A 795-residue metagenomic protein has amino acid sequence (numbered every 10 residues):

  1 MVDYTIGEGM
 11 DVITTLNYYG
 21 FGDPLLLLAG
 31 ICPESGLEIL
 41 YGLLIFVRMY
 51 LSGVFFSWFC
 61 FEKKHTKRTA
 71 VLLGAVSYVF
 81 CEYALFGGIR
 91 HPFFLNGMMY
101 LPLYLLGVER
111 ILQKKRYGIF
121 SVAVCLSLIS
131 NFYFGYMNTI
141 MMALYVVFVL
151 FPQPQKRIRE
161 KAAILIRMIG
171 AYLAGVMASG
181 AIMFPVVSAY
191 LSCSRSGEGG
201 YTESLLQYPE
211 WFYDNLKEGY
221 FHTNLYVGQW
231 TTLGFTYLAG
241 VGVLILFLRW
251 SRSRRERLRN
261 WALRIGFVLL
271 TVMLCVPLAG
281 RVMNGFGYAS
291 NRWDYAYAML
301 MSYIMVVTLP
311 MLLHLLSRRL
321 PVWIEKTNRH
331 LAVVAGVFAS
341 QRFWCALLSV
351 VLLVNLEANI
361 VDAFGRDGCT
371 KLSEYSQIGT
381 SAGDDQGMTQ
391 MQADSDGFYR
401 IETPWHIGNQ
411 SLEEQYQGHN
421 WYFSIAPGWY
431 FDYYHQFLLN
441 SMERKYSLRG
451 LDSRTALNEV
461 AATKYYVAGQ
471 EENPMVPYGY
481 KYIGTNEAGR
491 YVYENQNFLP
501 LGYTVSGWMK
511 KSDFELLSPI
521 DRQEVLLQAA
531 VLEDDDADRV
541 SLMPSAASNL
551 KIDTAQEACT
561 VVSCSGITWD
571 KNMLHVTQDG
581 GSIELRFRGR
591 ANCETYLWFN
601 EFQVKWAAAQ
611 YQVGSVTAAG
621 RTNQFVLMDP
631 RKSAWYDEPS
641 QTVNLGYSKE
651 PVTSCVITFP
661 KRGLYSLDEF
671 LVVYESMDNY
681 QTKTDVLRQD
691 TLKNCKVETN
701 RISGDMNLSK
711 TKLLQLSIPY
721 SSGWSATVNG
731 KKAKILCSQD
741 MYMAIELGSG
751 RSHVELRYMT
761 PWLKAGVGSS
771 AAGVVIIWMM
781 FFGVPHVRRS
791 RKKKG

Functional and structural regions predicted by a protein language model:
M1-G53, V76-M99, M137, Y190-R195 (+4 more regions): Membrane-interface coil-to-helix junctions
M1-I6, N17-Y18, P24, I164-R252 (+3 more regions): Periplasmic/ER-lumenal interhelical loops and adjacent helix-loop junctions in multi-pass membrane proteins
E8, Y18, V354-E374, M391-V460 (+4 more regions): Extracytoplasmic/lumenal acceptor-recognition loop(s) of multi-pass membrane glycoenzymes
Y50-K63, K67-P152, R167-V187, S192 (+3 more regions): Membrane-embedded helix bundles of polyisoprenyl
K63-T66, E109-I119, V149-A163, S251-E256 (+2 more regions): Membrane-interface junctions at the ends of membrane-embedded or membrane-associated helices
F86-L95, G199-N215, G219-T231, R257-V334 (+3 more regions): Membrane-helix boundary/interfacial segments in multi-pass membrane proteins
Q155-I166, L244-T271, W421, Q436: Membrane-interface helix-loop-helix junctions at transmembrane boundaries of multi-pass membrane enzymes, predominantly
S548, T554-G795: Active-site-proximal, structured, solvent-exposed surfaces of multi-pass membrane proteins that position macromolecular
